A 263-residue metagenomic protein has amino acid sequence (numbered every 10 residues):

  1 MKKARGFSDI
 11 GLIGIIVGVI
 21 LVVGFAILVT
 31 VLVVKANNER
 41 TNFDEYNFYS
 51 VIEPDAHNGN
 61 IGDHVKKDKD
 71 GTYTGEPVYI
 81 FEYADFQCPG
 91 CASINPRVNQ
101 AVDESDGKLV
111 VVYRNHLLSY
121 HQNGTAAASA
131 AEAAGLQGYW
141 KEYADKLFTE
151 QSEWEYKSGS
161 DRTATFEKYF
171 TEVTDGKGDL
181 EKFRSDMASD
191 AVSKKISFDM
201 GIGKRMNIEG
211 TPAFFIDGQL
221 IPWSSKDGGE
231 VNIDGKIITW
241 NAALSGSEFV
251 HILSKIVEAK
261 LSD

Functional and structural regions predicted by a protein language model:
K2-A36, T171-D263: C-terminal cap of thioredoxin/glutaredoxin-like
S8, G62, K67-K69, S105 (+2 more regions): Intrinsic-disorder/low-complexity regions
G11, I15, I27, N47 (+4 more regions): Hydrophobic alpha-helical segments
V33-V51: Ser/Thr/Pro/Gly-rich low-complexity linker/stalk segments immediately outside membranes or between
F48-V78, D103: A short beta-strand-turn-helix
V51, D55, H64, P89 (+5 more regions): Surface-exposed loop/turn and secondary-structure junction residues enriched for glycine/proline
H64-D68, R97-V98, M200-G201: A generic local structural motif
E76, F81-F86, A92-T174, M206 (+2 more regions): Structural alpha/beta surface segment adjacent to cysteine/selenocysteine redox centers across thiol/disulfide enzymes
